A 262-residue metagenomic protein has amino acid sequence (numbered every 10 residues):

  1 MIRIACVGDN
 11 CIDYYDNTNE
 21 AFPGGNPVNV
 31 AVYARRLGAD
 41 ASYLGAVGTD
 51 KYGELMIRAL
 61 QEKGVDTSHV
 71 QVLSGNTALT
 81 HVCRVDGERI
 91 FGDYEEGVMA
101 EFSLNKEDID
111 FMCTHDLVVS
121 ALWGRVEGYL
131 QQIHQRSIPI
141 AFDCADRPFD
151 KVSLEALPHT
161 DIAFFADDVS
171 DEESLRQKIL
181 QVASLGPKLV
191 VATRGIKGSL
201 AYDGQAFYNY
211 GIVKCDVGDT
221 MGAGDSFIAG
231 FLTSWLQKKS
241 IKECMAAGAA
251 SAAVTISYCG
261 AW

Functional and structural regions predicted by a protein language model:
M1-A5: Extreme N-terminal starter segment of soluble prokaryotic enzymes
D9-N10, D168, S226: Active-site metal-binding loops of divalent metal-dependent hydrolases
I12-N17, A21, A39-D116: Conserved N-terminal subdomain of the carbohydrate kinase-like
P27-R36: Histidine-anchored nucleotide/phosphate-binding helix
V28, E95-V98, C144-F149, D167-D171 (+1 more regions): Short, acidic/turn-prone active-site loops that include or flank metal/cofactor- and phosphate-binding residues
C113-T114, E127-I140: Glycosyltransferases and closely related glycan-assembly transferases that use nucleotide-activated donors
H134-P139, A145-N209: Conserved phosphate/ATP/ADP-binding segment of small-molecule kinases
R176-W262: Conserved phosphate-binding/catalytic region of the ribokinase-like
